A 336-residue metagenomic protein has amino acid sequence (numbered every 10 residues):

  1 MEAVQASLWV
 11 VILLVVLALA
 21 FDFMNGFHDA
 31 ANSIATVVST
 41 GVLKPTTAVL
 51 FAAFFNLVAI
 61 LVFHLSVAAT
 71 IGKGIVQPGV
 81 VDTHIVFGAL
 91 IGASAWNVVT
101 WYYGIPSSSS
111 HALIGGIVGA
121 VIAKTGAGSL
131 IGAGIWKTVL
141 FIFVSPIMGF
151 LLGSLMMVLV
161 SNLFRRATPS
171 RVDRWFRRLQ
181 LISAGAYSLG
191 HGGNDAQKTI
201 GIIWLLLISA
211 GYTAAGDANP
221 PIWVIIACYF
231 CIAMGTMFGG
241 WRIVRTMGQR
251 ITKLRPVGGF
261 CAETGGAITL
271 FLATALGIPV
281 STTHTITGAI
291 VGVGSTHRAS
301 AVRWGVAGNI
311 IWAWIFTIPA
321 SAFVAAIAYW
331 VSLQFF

Functional and structural regions predicted by a protein language model:
M1-F336: Multi-pass alpha-helical transmembrane bundle typical of ion/small-solute transporters and intramembrane aspartyl
